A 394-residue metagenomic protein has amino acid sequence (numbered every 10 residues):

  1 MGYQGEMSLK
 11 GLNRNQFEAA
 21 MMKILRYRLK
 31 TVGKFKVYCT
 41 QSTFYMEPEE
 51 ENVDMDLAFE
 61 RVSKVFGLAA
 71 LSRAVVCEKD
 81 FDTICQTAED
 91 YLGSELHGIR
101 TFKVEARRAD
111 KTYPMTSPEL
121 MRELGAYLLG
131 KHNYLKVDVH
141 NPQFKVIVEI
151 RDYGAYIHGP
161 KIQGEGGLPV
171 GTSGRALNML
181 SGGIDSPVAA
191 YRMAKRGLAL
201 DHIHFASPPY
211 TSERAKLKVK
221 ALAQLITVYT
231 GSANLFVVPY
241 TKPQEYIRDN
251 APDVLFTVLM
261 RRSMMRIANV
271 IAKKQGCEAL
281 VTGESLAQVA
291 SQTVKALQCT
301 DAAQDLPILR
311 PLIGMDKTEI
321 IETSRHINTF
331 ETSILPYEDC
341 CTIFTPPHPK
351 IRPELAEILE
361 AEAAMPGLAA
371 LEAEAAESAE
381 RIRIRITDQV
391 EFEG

Functional and structural regions predicted by a protein language model:
M1-L177, P187-A233, A302, K350-L355 (+2 more regions): RNA-binding accessory domains that recognize and position tRNA/RNA substrates
E123-L128, K161, G166-S173, Y240 (+3 more regions): Active-site adenylate/phosphate-handling loop in enzymes that bind or generate adenylated species
N178, H202-H204, V237, T282 (+1 more regions): Structural beta-sheet core signal
G183: Conserved G/P- and acidic residue-centered "switch" motifs that form tight phosphate/ATP-binding loops in soluble
A223-D249, Y337-D339: A conserved beta-strand->alpha-helix junction
Q288, P336-F344: Small/polar glycine-rich anion-binding or flexible loop at a beta-alpha turn
N328-P336: A short alpha-helix-loop-beta-strand transition element characteristic of N-terminal alpha/beta dinucleotide-binding
